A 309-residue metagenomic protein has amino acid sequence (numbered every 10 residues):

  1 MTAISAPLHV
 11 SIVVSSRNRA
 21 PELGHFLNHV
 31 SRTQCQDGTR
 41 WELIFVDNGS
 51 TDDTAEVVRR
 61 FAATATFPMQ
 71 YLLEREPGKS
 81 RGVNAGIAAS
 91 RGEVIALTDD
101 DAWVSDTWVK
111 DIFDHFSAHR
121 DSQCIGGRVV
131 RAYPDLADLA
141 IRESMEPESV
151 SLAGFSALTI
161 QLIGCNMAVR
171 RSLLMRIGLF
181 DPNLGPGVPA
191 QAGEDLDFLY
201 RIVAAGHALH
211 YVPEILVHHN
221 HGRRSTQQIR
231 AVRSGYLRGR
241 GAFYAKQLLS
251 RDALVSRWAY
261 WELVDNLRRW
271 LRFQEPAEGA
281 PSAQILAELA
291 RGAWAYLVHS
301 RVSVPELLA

Functional and structural regions predicted by a protein language model:
M1-R32: N-proximal low-complexity "stem/linker" segments adjacent to membrane-targeting elements
H29, D47-E56, A102: A conserved acidic beta->alpha catalytic loop
E74-S90: Glycine-rich, basic loop-to-helix element that forms the pyrophosphate-binding segment of sugar-nucleotide handling
I95: Short aromatic/hydrophobic "clamp" motif used to bind/position activated sugar donors
T107-L139: Conserved donor NDP-sugar-binding/catalytic core segment of glycosyltransferases
G127-R128, R142-I160: Short, flexible, basic/aromatic active-site loop/helix in glycosyltransferases
L162, P186-D197: Acidic donor-binding loop at a coil-to-helix junction in glycosyltransferase catalytic cores that engages
A231-R238, L249-A309: Non-catalytic, C-terminal membrane-associated alpha-helical segments of glycosyltransferases
